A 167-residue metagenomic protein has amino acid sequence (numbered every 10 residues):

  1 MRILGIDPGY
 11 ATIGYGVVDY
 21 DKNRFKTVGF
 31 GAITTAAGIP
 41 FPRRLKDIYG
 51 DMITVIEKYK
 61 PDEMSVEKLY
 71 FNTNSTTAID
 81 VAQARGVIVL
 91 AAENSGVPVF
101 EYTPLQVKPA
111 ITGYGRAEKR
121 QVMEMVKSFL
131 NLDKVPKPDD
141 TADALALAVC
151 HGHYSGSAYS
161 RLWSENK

Functional and structural regions predicted by a protein language model:
M1-K167: Phosphate- and other anionic-substrate recognition elements at nucleic-acid/protein interfaces
